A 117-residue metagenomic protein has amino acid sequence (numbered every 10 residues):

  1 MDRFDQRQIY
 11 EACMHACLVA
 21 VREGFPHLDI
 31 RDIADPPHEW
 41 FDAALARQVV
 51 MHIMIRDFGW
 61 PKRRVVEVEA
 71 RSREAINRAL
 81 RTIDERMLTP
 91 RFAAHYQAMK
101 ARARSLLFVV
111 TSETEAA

Functional and structural regions predicted by a protein language model:
M1-V21, A103, S112-A117: General nucleic-acid-binding
E23-R47: Short, Lys/Arg-enriched anionic-surface-contact patches
A43-W60: Short, amphipathic alpha-helical "recognition" segments used to contact nucleic acids or chromatin
I55, A79-L80, D84-M87: DNA major-groove recognition helix of helix-turn-helix
R63-S72: Short alpha-helical "recognition helix" segments of helix-turn-helix
A75-N77: Helix-turn-helix DNA-binding helix
R86-L106: Short Lys/Arg-enriched helix C-cap and helix-to-coil transition segments that create basic nucleic-acid-contact patches
